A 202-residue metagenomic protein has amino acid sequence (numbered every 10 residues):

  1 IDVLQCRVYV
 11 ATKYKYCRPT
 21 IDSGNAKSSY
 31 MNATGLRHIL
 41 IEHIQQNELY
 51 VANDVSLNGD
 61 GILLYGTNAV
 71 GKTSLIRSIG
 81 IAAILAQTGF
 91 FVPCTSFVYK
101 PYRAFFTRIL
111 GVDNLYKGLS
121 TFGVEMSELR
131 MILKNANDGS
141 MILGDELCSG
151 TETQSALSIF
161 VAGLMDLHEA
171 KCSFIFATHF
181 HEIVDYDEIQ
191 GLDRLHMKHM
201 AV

Functional and structural regions predicted by a protein language model:
D2-T12: Transmembrane helical bundles of ABC transporter permease domains
V10-V202: ATPase nucleotide-binding head domains, primarily ABC-like/P-loop NTPase cores
